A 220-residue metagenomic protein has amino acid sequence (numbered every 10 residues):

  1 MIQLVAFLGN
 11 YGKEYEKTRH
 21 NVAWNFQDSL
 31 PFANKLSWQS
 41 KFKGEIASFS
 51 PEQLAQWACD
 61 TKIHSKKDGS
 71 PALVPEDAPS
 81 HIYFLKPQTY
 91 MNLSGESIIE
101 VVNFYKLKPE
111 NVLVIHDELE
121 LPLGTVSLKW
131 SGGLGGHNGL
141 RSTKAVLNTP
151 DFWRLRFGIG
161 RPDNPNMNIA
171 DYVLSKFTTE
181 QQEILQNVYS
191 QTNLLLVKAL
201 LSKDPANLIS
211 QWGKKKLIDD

Functional and structural regions predicted by a protein language model:
M1-S131, R141-L155, P162-N168, S175 (+1 more regions): Nucleotide and nucleotide-moiety/phosphate-recognizing core
G136-G139: Hydrophobic alpha-helical segments within soluble ligand-binding/sensing domains
